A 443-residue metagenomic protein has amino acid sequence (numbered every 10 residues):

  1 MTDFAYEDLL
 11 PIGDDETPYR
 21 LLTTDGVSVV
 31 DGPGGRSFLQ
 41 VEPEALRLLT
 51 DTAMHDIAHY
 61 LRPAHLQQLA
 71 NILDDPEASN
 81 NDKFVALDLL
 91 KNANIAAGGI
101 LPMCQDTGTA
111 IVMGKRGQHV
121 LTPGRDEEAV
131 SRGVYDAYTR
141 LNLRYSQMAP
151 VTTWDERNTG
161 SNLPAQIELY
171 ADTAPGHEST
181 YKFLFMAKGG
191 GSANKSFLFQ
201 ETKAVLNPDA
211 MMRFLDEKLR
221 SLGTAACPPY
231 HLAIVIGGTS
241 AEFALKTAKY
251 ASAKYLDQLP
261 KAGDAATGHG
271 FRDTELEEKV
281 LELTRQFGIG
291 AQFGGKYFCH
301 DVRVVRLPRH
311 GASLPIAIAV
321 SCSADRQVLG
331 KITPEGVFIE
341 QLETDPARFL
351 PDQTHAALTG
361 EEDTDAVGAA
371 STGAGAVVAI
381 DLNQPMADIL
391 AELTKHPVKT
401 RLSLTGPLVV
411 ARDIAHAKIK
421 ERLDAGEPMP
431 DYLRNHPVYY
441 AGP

Functional and structural regions predicted by a protein language model:
M1-I234, T239-A369, G373: Non-transmembrane, aqueous-exposed alpha-helical and coiled segments at domain scale
P229-V235, L404-T405, Y439-G442: Short, conserved beta-strand edge motifs with alternating hydrophobic and charged residues
A376-A387: Short, structured beta-strand/loop micro-motifs enriched in basic residues and often containing a Trp
L390: Conserved PLP-enzyme active-site core in the AAT-like
L393-H396, L402: Short, well-ordered loop/turn sites that connect or cap secondary structure elements
R401, P407-A411: Short, charged beta-turn/beta-strand-edge "cap" motif at the junction between a beta-strand and an adjacent loop
V410-E427: Short, compositionally biased
M429-G442: Acidic/glycine-rich phosphate/pyrophosphate-binding loops and surrounding catalytic core that coordinate Mg2+
